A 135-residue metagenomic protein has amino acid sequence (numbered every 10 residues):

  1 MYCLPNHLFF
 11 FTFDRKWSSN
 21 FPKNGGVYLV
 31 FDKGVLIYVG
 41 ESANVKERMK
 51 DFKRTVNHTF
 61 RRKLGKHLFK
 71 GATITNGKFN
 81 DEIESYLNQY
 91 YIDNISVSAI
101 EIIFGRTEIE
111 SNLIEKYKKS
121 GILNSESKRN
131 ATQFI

Functional and structural regions predicted by a protein language model:
M1, N88, E115: Short, exposed beta-strand/loop patches in secreted or surface proteins that constitute
M1-R54, N80-E82, I100, S127-I135: GIY-YIG nuclease catalytic motif and its immediate N-terminal context
V45-I103: Conserved short loop/helix modules at catalytic or binding sites in compact beta-alpha or helix-hairpin-helix contexts
F104-I135: C-terminal charged interaction modules
